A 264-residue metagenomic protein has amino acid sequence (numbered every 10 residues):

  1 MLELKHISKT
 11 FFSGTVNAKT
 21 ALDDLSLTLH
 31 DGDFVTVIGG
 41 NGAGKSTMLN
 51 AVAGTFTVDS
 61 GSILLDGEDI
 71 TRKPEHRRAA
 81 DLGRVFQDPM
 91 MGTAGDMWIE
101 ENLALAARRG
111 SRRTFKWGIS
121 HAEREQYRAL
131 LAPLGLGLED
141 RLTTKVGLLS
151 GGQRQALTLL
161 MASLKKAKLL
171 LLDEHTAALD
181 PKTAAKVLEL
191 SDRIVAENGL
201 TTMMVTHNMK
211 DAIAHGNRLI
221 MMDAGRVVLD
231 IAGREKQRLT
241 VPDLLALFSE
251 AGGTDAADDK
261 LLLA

Functional and structural regions predicted by a protein language model:
M1, T10-D24, P74: A short, flexible loop at the N-terminus of ABC-type nucleotide-binding domains that lies
T15, T57, D69-G83, M91 (+2 more regions): ABC ATPase NBD coupling module
I38-G40: The feature captures the beta-strand-to-loop junction immediately N-terminal to the Walker
A53: Helix-to-loop junction immediately C-terminal to a conserved catalytic motif
G61-D69, L229-I231: Conserved ABC transporter NBD signature motif
M97-R109: Q-loop/switch helix immediately C-terminal to the Walker
T206-H207: H-loop/switch region of ABC-family ATPase nucleotide-binding domains
R226-E250: Conserved beta-strand-loop-alpha-helix hinge in the C-terminal portion of ABC ATPase nucleotide-binding domains
